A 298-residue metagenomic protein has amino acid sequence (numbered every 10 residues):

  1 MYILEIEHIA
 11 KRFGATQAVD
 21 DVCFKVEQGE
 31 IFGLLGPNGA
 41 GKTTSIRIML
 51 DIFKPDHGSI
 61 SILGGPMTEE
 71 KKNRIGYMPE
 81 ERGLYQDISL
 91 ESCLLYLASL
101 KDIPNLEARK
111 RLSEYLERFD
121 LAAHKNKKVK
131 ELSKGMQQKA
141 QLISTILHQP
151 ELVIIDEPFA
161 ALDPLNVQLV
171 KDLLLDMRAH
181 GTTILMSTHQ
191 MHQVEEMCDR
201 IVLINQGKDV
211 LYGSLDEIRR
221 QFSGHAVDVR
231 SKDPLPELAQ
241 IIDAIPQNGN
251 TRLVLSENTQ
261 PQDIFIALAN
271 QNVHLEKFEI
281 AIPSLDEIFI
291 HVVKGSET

Functional and structural regions predicted by a protein language model:
M1, Y85, I103-P104, R252 (+2 more regions): A general boundary/transition motif marking the beginning of the first structured unit of a protein
Y2-L4, K11-N205, L211: ABC transporter nucleotide-binding domains
A10, T68, E91, M191 (+4 more regions): Alpha-helix N-cap/helix-start and coil->helix boundary motif
E70, I218, I288, V292: Residues that scaffold the ATP/ADP-binding catalytic core of kinase and kinase-like folds
K171-S256: ABC transporter nucleotide-binding domain
G224-T298: Short, charged/small-residue-rich alpha-helical element at the C-terminal edge of ABC transporter nucleotide-binding
